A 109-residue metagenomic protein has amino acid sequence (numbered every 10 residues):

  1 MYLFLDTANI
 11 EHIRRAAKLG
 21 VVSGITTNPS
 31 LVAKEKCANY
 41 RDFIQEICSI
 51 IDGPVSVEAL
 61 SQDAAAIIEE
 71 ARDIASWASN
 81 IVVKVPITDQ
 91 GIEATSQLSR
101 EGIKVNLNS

Functional and structural regions predicted by a protein language model:
L3-L5, N9-R14, L19-V22, T27-N106: Active-site beta->alpha loop and helix N-cap motifs at the rims of alpha/beta catalytic domains
